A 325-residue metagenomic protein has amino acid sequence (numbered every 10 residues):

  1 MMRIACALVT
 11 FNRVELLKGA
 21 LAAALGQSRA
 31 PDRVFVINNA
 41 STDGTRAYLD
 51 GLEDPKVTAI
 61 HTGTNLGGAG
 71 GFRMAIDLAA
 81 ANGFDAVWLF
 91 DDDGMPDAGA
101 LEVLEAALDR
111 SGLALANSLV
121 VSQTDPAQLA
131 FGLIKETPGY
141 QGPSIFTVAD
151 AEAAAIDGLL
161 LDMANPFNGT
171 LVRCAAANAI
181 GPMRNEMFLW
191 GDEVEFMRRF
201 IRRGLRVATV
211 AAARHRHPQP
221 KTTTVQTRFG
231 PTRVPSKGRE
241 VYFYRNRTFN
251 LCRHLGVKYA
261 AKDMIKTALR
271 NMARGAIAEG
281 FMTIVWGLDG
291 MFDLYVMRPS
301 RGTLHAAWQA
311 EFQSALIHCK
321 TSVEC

Functional and structural regions predicted by a protein language model:
A22-P31: Short, acidic, metal-binding catalytic loop of nucleotide-sugar glycosyltransferases
N38-A47, T64, G94: A conserved acidic beta->alpha catalytic loop
T62-N82: Glycine-rich, basic loop-to-helix element that forms the pyrophosphate-binding segment of sugar-nucleotide handling
F84-D93: Short beta-strand-to-loop acidic/aromatic patch adjacent to the donor-nucleotide binding site
G99-L133: Conserved donor NDP-sugar-binding/catalytic core segment of glycosyltransferases
T170, A176-G181, E186-A213: A short, conserved alpha-helix in the catalytic core of glycosyltransferases
R206-M282: Active-site-adjacent helix/loop segment of glycosyltransferases that harbors family-specific signature motifs
C252-C325: Non-catalytic, C-terminal membrane-associated alpha-helical segments of glycosyltransferases
